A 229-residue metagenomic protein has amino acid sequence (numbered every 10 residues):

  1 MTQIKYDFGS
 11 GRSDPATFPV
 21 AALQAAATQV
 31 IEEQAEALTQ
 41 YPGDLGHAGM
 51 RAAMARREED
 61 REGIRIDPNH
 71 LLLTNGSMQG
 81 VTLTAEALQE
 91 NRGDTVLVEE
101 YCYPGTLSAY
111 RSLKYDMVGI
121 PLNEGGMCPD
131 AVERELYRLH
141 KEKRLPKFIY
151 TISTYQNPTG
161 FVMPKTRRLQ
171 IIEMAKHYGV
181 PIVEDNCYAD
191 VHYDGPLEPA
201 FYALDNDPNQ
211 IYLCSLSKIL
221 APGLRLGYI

Functional and structural regions predicted by a protein language model:
M1-L45, G49, R56: N-terminal "arm"/small-domain region of PLP-dependent enzymes with the aminotransferase-like
I4-Y6, Y41, Y155, K218 (+1 more regions): Short, flexible coil/turn micro-motifs enriched in small/turn-prone residues
S10, L122, S215: Active-site donor-binding loop signature of nucleotide-sugar glycosyltransferases
G11-D14, S153-Q156, K218: Short glycine-rich anion-binding loops that position phosphate/pyrophosphate groups of nucleotides and phosphorylated
F18-A22, F161-V162, D194-P196, G223-R225: Short aromatic-enriched loop/helix-cap "lid" or pocket-rim segments at secondary-structure transitions that line
L23, N206-I229: Conserved core segment of the aminotransferase class I/II
E32, A37-Y178, V183, A189-L204 (+1 more regions): Conserved core of the PLP fold type I
